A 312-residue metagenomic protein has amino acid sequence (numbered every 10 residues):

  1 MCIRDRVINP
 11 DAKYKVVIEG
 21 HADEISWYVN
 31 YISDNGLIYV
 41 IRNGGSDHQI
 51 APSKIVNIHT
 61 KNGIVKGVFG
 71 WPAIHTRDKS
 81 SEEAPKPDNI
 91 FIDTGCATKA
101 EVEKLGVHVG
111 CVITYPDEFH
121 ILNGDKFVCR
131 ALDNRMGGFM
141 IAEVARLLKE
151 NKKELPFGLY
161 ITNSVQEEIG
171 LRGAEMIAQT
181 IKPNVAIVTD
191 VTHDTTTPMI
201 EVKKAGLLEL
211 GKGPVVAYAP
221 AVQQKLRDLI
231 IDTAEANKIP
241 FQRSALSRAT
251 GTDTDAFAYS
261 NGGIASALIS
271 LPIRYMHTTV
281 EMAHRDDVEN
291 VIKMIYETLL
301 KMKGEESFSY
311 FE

Functional and structural regions predicted by a protein language model:
R4-E312: N-terminal hydrophobic/helix-forming segments and targeting peptides
